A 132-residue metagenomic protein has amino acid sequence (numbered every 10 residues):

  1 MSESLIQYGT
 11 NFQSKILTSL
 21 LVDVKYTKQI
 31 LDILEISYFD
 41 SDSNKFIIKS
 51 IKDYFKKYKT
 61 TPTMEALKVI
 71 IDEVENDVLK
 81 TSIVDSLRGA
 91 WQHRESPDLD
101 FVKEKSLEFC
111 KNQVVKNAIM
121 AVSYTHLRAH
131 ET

Functional and structural regions predicted by a protein language model:
M1-F109: Noncatalytic partner-interaction/assembly domains of nucleic-acid and motor enzyme complexes, especially the accessory
R94, V122-Y124: Secondary-structure edge/capping motif, primarily at the C-terminal ends of alpha-helices and the immediately following
V115-V122: P-loop NTPase catalytic core of nucleic-acid-dependent motor ATPases
T125-T132: Conserved small/polar residues in nucleotide/adenosyl-binding loops
